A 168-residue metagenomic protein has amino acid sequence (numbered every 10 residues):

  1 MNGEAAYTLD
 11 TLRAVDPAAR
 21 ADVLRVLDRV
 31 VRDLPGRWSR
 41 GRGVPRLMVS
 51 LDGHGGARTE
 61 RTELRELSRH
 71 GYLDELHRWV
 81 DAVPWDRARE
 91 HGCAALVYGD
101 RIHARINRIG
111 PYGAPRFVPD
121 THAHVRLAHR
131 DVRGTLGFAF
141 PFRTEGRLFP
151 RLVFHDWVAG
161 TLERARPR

Functional and structural regions predicted by a protein language model:
M1-R78: N-terminal domain-onset segments
L64-W85, R147-R151, D156: Short, flexible N-terminal segments of the mature chain
W85-R168: Low-complexity intrinsically disordered segments
